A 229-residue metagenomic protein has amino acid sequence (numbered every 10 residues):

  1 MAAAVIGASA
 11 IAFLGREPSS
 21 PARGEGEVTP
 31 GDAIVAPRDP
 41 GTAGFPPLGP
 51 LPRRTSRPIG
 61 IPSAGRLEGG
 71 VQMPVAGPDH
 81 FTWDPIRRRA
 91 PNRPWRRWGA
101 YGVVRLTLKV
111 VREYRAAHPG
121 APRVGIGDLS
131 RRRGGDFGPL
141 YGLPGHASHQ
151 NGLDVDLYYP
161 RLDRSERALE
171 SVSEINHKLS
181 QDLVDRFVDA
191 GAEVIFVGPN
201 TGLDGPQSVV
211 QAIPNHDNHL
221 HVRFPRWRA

Functional and structural regions predicted by a protein language model:
M1-E68: N-terminal secretory targeting signals
L48-T55, V104-G145, V194-V210: Extended, low-complexity, intrinsically disordered C-terminal regulatory tails of eukaryotic serine/threonine kinases
P50, T55-R66, P144-L162: Substrate-binding cleft of extracellular glycoside hydrolase catalytic domains
R57-G127, D182-R186: Active-site acidic/histidine clusters and adjacent loop/turn architecture that either coordinate catalytic ions
P119-A121, Q150-D154, D217: Extracytoplasmic
L129-R131, P160-L162, P225-W227: Solvent-exposed coil/turn segments that connect beta secondary-structure elements in extracytoplasmic/periplasmic
F137-P139, H146-I175, L179: Mid-length scaffold segments of soluble, non-membrane domains
S165-A229: Catalytic cores and adjacent binding grooves of peptidoglycan-active enzymes
